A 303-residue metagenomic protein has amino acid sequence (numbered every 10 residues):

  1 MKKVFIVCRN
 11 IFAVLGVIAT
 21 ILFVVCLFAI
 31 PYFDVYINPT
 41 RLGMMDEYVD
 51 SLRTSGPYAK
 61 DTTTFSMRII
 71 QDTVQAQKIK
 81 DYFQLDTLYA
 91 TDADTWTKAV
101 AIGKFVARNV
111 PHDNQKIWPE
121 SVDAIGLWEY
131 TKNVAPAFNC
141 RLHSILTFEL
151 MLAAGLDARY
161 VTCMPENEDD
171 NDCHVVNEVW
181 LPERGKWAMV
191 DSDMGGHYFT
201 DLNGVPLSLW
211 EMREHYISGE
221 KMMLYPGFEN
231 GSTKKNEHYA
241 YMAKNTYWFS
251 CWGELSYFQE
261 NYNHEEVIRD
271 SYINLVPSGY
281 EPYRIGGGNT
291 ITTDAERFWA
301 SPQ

Functional and structural regions predicted by a protein language model:
M1-F23: N-terminal Sec-pathway targeting helices
K2-K3, N167-D169, E178-L181, H264-E265 (+2 more regions): A general structural signal for short secondary-structure junctions and capping/turn motifs
A19-R41: Membrane-interface motif at the C-terminal end of an N-terminal transmembrane signal
G43-F138: Secondary-structure boundary elements
D94-A101, F105, L142, L146 (+2 more regions): Extracytoplasmic/secreted proteins, especially bacterial periplasmic and envelope-associated proteins
P136-C140, V161-M164: Short His-Asn-centered micro-motif
I145-E220: Hydrophobic/aromatic-rich core segments of domains that either
I217-Q303: Low-complexity, Gly/Ser/Thr/Pro-rich intrinsically disordered linker/tail segments
